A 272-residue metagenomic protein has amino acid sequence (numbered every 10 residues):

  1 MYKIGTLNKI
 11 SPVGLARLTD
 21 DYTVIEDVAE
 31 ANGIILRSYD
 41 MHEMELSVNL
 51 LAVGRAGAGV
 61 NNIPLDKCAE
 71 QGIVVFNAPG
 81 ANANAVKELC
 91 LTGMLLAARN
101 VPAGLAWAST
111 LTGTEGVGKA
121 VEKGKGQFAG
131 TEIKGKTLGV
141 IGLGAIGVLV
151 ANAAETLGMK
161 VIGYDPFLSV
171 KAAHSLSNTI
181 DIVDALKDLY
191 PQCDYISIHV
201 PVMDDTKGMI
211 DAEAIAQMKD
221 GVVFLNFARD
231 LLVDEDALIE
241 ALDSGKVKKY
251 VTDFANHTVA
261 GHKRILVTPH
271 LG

Functional and structural regions predicted by a protein language model:
M1-A78, D211: An N-terminal-biased, well-structured beta-alpha scaffold segment characteristic of Rossmann-like dinucleotide-binding
G5, I162, L231: Conserved beta-strand positions in the Rossmann-like core of class I SAM-dependent methyltransferases
H42-M44, P166-V259: Rossmann-like adenosine-cofactor binding region
P79-T137: Phosphate-binding beta-alpha-beta segment of Rossmann-like dinucleotide-binding domains, i.e., the NAD(P)
L143-G144: Glycine-rich Rossmann-fold phosphate-binding loop(s) that bind the pyrophosphate of adenine dinucleotide cofactors
G147-V148: N-terminal Rossmann-fold NAD(P) dinucleotide-binding loop
A153-A154, M218: Aromatic pocket-lining residues of Rossmann-like dinucleotide-binding sites
A260-G272: Adenosine-phosphate binding glycine-rich loop
